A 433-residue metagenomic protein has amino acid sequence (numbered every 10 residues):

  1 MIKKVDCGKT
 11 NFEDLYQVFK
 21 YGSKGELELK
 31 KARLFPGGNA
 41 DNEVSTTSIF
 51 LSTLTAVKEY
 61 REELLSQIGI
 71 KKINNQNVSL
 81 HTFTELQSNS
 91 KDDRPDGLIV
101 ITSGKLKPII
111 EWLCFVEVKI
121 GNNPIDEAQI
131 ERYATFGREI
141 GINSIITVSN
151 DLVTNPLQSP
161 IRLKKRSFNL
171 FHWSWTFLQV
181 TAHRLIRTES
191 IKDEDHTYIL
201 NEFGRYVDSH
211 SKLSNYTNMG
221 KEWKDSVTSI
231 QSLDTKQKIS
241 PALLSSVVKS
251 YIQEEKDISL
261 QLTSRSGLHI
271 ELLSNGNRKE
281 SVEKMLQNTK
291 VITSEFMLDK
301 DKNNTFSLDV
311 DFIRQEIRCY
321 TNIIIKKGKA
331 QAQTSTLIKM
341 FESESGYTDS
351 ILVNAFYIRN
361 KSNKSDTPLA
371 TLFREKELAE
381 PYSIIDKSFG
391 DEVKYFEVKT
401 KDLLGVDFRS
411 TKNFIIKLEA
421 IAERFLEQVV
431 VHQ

Functional and structural regions predicted by a protein language model:
M1-Q433: Charged, terminal alpha-helix-loop-beta segments that serve as non-catalytic nucleic-acid engagement and/or assembly
